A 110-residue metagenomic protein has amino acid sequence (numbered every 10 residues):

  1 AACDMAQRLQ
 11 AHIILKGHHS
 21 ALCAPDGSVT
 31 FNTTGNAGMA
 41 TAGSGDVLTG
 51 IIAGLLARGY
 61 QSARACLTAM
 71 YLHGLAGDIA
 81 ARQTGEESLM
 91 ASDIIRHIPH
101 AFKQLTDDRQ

Functional and structural regions predicted by a protein language model:
A1-Q7, S62-A76, A91-P99: Short, well-structured alpha-helical segments that form the helix of a local strand-helix-strand
A1-V29: Conserved phosphate/ATP/ADP-binding segment of small-molecule kinases
H19-S20, N36-G38, M70-G74: Acidic, glycine-rich active-site loops and adjacent beta-strand->loop/helix elements that engage anionic groups
T30-G43: Short pre-catalytic strand/loop immediately N-terminal to key active-site residues, enriched for Gly-Thr
T30-N32, T49, H73-G77: Short acidic (Asp/Glu) and glycine-rich catalytic loops that position anionic groups and cofactors
T41-L72: Short, small-residue alpha-helix embedded
L75-Q110: Charged C-terminal helix
